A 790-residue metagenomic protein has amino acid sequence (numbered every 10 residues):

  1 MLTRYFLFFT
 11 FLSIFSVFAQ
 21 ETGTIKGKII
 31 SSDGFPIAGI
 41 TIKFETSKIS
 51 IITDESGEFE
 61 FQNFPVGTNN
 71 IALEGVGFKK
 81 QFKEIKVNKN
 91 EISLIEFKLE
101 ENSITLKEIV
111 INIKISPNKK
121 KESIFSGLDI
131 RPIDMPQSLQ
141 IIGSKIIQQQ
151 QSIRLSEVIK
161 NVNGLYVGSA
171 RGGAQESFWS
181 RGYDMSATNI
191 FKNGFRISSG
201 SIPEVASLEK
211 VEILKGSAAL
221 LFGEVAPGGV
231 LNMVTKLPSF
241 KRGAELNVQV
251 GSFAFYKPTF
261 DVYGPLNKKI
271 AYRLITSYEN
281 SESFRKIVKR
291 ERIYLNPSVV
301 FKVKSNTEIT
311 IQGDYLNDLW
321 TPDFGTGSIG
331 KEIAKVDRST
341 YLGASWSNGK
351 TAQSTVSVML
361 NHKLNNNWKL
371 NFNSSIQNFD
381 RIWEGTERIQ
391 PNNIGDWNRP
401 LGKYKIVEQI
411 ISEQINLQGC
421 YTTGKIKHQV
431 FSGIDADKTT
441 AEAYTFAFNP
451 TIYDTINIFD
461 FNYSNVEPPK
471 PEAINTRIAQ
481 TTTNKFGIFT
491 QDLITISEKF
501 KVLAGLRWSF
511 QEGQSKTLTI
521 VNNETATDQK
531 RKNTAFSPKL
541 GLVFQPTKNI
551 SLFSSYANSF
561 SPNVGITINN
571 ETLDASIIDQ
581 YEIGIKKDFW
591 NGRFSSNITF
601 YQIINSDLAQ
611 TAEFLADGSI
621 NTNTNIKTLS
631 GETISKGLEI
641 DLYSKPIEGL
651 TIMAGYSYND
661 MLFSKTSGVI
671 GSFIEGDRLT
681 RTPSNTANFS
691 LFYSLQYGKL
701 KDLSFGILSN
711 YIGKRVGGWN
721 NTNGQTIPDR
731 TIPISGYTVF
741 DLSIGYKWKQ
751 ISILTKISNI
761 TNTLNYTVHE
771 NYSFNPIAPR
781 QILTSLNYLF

Functional and structural regions predicted by a protein language model:
F35-A38, K43-K48, Q62, V76 (+3 more regions): Acidic, small-polar-rich N-terminal luminal/periplasmic segments of exported/outer-membrane proteins
S207-E209, L220-P297, V303-T307, S354 (+1 more regions): Outer-membrane beta-barrel translocator/receptor signature
E279, S283, N296-K363, I376-E408 (+4 more regions): Acidic/polar loop-and-plug regions of large Gram-negative outer-membrane beta-barrel proteins
K304, E408, K427-Q429, D435-T439 (+4 more regions): Structural signature of Gram-negative outer-membrane beta-barrels, strongest in the C-terminal barrel of TonB-dependent
V356-F379, P400-K516, N597: Face-selective signature of the C-terminal outer-membrane beta-barrel domain
K363-N365, K369-S375, F379-G385, S551 (+4 more regions): Membrane-embedded beta-barrel scaffold of Gram-negative outer-membrane proteins
S606, I652, N710-I727, G745-F790: C-terminal beta-signal and adjacent terminal beta-strands/loops of Gram-negative outer-membrane beta-barrel proteins
T628-N720, S785-L789: Gram-negative outer-membrane beta-barrel transporters
